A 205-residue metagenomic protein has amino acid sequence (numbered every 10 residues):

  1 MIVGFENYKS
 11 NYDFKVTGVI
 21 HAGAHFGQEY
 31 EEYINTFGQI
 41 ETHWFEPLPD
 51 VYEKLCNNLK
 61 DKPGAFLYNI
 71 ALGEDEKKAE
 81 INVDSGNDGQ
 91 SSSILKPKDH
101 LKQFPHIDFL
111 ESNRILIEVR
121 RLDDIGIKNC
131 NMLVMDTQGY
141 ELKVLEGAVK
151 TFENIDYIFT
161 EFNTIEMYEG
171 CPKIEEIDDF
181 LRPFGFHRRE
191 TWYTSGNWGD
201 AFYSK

Functional and structural regions predicted by a protein language model:
M1-K205: Phosphate/nucleotide-binding beta-alpha loop and adjacent structural elements of enzyme active sites
